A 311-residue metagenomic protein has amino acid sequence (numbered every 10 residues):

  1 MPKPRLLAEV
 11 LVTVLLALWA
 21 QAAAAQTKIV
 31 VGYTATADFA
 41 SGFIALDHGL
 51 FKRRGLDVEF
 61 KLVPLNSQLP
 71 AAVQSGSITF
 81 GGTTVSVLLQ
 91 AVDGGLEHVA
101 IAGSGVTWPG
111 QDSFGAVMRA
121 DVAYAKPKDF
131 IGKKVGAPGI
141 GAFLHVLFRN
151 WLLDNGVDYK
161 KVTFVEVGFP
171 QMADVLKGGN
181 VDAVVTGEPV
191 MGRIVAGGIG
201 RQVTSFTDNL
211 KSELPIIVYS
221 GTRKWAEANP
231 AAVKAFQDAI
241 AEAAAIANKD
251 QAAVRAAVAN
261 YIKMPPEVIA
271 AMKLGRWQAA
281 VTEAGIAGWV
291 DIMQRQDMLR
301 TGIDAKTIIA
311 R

Functional and structural regions predicted by a protein language model:
M1-L11: Bacterial N-terminal signal peptides that target proteins for export
W19-A22: N-terminal signal peptide c-region/cleavage motif recognized by signal peptidases
Q26-N155, V165-E166, D182-E188, V203 (+1 more regions): Short, glycine-/small- and polar/acidic-enriched structural segments that line small-molecule recognition paths
A45-H48, R54, A72, G76 (+11 more regions): Structured segments of extracytoplasmic/periplasmic soluble domains in secreted or envelope-associated proteins
R53, W108-P109, D208-K211, R276-G285 (+1 more regions): Short, solvent-exposed loop/beta-turn-alpha elements that line the ligand-binding surface or hinge of extracytoplasmic
S86-V87, V122, P170-A257: Pocket-lining segment of extracytoplasmic ligand-binding domains
A226-M298: Secondary-structure end/capping motifs
Q294-R311: Conserved C-terminal helix/tail region of periplasmic/extracytoplasmic solute-binding proteins
